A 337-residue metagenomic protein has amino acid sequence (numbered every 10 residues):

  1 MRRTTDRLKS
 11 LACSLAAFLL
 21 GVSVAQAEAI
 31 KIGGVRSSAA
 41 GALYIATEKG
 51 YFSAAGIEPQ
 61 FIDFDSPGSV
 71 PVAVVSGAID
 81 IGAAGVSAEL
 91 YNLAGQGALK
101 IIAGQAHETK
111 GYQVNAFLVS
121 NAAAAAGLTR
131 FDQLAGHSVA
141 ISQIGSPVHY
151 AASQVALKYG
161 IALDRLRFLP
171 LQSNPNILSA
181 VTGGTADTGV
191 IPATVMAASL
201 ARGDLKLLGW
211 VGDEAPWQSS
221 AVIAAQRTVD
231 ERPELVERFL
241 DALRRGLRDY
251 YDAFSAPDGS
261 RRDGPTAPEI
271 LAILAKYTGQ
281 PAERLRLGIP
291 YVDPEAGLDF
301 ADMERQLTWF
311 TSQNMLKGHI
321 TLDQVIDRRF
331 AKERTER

Functional and structural regions predicted by a protein language model:
R2-C13: Bacterial N-terminal signal peptides that target proteins for export
V22-A27: Sec/Tat signal peptide C-region and signal peptidase I cleavage site
A29-I161, F168-L171, D187-A193, W210 (+1 more regions): Short, glycine-/small- and polar/acidic-enriched structural segments that line small-molecule recognition paths
T47, S69, A73, A78 (+14 more regions): Extracytoplasmic/secreted proteins, especially bacterial periplasmic and envelope-associated proteins
G56, A78, A83, L93-A94 (+8 more regions): Sec/Tat-exported extracytoplasmic proteins
H107-A116, L200-T228, R232, L240 (+3 more regions): Periplasmic-binding protein-like
D230-L316: Secondary-structure end/capping motifs
M303-R337: Conserved C-terminal helix/tail region of periplasmic/extracytoplasmic solute-binding proteins
